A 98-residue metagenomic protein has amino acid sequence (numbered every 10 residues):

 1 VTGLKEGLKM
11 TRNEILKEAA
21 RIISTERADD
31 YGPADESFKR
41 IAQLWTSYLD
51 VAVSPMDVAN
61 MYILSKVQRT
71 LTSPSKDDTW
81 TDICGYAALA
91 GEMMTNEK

Functional and structural regions predicted by a protein language model:
V1-K98: Intrinsically disordered, low-complexity regulatory regions that flank transcription factor DNA-binding cores
